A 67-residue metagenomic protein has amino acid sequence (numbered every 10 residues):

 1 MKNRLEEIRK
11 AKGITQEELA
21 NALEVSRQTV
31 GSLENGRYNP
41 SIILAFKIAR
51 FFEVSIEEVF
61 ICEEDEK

Functional and structural regions predicted by a protein language model:
M1-A11: A short, Lys/Arg-rich alpha-helix, primarily the initiator
K10, N21, R50: Alpha-helical residues within the helix-turn-helix
A11, E58-K67: Short, charged recognition helix plus adjacent turn of helix-turn-helix-like nucleic-acid-binding domains
I14-G31: Short alpha-helical DNA-recognition segment
R37-K47, D65-E66: Short, basic-rich loop-to-helix N-cap that marks the start of a DNA-contacting helix
A45-A49, V59-F60: Hydrophobic micro-packing sites on short alpha-helices
